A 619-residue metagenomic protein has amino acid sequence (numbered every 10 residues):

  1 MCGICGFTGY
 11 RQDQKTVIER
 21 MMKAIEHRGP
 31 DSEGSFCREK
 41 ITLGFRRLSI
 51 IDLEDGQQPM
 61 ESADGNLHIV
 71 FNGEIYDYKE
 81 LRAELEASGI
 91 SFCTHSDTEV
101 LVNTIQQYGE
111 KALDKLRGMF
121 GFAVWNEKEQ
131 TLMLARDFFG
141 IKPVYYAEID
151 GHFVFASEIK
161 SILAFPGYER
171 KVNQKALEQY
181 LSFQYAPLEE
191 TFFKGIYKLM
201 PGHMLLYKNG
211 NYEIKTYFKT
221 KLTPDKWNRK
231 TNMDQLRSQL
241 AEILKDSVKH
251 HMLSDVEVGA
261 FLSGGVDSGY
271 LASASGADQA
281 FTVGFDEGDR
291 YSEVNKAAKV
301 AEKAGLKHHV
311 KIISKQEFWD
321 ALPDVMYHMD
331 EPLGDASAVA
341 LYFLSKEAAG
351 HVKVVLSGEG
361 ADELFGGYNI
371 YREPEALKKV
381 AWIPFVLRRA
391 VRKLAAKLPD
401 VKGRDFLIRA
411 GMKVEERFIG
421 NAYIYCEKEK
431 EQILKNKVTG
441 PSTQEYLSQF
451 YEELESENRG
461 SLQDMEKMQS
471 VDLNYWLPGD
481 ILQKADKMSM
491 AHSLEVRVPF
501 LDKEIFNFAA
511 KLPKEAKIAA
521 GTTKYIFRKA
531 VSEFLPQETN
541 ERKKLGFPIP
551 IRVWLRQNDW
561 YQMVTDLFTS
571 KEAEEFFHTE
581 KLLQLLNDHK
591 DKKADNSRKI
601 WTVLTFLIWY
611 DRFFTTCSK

Functional and structural regions predicted by a protein language model:
M1-I4, G195-M200, N211, S337 (+3 more regions): Adenosyl-5′-phosphate
M1-M329, L341, S345, S532-E533 (+1 more regions): Cysteine-centered catalytic environments shared across enzyme families
T16, V172, Q235, Q239 (+22 more regions): Generic recognition of stable, solvent-exposed alpha-helical segments in well-folded globular domains
T131-M133, K142-P143, L163, E363-G367 (+2 more regions): Short catalytic/ligand-binding loop motif for oxyanion handling, primarily in non-cytosolic enzymes, centered on
L132, R404-F406: Conserved beta-loop-beta connector loops within the AMP-binding
P323-Y327, R372-E373, W554-R556: Short low-complexity, flexible loop/linker segments enriched in glycine and/or proline with clustered acidic
L333-D335: Acceptor-substrate binding/catalytic loop of class I
F343-K402, W476, I481, A485-I505: Active-site adenylate/phosphate-handling loop in enzymes that bind or generate adenylated species
